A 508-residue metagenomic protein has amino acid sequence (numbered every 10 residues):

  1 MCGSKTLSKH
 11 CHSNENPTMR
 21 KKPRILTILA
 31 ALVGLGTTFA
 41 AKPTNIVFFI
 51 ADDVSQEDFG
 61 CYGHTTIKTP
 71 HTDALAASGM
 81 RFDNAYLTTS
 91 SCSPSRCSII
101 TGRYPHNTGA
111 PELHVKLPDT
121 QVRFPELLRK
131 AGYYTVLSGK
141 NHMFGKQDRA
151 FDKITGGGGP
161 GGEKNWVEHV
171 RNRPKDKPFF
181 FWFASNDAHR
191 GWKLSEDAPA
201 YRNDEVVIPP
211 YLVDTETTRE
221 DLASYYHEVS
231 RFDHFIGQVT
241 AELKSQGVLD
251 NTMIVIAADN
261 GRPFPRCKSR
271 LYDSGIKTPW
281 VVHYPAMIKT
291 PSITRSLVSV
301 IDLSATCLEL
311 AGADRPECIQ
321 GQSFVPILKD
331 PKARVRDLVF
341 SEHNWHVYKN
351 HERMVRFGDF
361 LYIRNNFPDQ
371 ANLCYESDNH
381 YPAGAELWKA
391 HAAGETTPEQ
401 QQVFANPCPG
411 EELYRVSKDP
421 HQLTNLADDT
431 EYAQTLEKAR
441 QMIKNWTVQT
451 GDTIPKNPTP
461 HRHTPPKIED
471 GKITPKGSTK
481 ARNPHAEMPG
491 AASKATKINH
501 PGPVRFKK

Functional and structural regions predicted by a protein language model:
R20-K21, L26-E412, P420-V448, D452-P455 (+1 more regions): Formylglycine-dependent sulfatase
P455-E469: Short, charged, surface-exposed hinge/linker loops at domain edges that act as mobile lids or interdomain connectors
